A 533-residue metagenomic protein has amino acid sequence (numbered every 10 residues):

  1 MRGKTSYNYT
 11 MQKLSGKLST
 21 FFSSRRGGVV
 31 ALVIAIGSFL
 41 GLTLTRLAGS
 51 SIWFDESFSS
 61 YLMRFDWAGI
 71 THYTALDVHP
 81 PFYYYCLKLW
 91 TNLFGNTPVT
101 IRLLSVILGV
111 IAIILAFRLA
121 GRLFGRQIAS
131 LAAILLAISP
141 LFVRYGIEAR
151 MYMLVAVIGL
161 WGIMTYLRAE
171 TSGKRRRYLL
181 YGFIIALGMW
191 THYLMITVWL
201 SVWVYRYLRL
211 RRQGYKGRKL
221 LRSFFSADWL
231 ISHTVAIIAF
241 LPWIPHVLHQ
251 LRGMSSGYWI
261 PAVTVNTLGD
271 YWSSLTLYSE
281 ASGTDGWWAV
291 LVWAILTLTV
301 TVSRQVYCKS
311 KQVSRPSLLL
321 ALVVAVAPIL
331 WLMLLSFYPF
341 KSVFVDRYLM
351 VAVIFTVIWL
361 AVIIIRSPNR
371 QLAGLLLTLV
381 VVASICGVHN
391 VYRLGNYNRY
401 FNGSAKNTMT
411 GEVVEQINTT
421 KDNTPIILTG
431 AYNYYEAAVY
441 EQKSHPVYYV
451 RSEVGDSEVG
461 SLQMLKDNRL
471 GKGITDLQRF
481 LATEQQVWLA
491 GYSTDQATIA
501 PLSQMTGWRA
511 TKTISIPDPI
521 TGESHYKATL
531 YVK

Functional and structural regions predicted by a protein language model:
R2-S23: Short, Lys/Arg-rich, polar N-terminal cytosolic tail immediately upstream of the first transmembrane signal-anchor
L14, G27-V532: Membrane-proximal helix-loop-helix interfaces that form the catalytic/acceptor-binding platform of multi-pass membrane
